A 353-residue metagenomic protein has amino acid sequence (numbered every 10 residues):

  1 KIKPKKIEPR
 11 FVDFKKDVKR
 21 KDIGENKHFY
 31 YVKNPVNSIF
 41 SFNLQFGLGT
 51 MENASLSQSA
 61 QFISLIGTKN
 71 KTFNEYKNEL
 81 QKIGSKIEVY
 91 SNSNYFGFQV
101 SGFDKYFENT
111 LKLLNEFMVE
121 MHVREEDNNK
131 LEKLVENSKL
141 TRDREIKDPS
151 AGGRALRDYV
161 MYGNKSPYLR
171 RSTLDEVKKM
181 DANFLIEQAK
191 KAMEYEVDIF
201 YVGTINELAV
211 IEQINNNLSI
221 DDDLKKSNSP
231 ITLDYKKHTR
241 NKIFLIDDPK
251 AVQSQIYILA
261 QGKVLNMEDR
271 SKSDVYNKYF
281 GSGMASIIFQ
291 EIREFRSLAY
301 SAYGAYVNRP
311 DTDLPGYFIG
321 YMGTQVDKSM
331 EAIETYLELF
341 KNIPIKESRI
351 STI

Functional and structural regions predicted by a protein language model:
K1-E79, I83, Q99, K112 (+2 more regions): His/Glu-rich zincin catalytic helix
V36-E120, E132-D143, D148-E176, Y195-V202 (+2 more regions): M16 family metallopeptidases and their MPP-like homologs
V123-K130, K226-S227, E347: Conserved short beta-strand edge segments in small beta-sheet-based binding/regulatory domains
K179: Short aromatic/basic micro-patch
A182: Phosphate-interacting basic helix/loop segments used at nucleotide- and nucleic-acid interfaces
Q188-K190, D311: Short helix-capping and inter-helix turn/linker motifs at the boundaries of alpha-helical repeat units
